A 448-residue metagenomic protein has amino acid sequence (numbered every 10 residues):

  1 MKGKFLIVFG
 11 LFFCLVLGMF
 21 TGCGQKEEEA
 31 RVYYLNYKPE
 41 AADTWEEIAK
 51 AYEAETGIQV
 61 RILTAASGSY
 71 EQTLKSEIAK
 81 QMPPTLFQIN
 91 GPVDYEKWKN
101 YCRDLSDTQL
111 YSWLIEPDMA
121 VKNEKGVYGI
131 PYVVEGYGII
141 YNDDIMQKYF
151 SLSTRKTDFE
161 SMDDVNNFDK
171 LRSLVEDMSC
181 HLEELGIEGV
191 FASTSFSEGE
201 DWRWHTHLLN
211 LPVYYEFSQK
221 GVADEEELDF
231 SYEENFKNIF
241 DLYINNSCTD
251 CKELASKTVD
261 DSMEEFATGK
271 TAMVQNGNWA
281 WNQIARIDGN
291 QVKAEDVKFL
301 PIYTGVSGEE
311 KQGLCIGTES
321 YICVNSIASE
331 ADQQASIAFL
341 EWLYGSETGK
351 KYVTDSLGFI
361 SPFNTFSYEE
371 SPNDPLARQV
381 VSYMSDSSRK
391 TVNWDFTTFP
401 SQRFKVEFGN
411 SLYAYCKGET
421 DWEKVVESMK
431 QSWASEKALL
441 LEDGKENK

Functional and structural regions predicted by a protein language model:
F5-V8, G18-D94, D107-L110, S153-T154 (+4 more regions): Conserved N-terminal structural module of periplasmic/extracytoplasmic solute-binding proteins
E55, Q59-V60, C248, G289-F359: Extracytoplasmic/periplasmic substrate-recognition and gating elements
Q59, E347-K350, S361-F363, S367-S371 (+1 more regions): Conserved C-terminal helix/tail region of periplasmic/extracytoplasmic solute-binding proteins
T64-T73, V165-K170, E253-T268: Short helix-initiation/N-cap motifs at beta->coil->alpha
I89-Q147, D296-Y303, C323, N373: Hinge/lid segment of periplasmic solute-binding proteins
S106-L114, T157-D163, S195-E198, V213-N238 (+3 more regions): Short, solvent-exposed loop/beta-turn-alpha elements that line the ligand-binding surface or hinge of extracytoplasmic
E124, Y128-Y132, Y137, D169-E225: Extracytoplasmic/periplasmic solute-binding protein
R172-E176, K220-K257: Glycine-centered hinge/linker elements that transmit conformational signals in sensory and ligand-binding systems
